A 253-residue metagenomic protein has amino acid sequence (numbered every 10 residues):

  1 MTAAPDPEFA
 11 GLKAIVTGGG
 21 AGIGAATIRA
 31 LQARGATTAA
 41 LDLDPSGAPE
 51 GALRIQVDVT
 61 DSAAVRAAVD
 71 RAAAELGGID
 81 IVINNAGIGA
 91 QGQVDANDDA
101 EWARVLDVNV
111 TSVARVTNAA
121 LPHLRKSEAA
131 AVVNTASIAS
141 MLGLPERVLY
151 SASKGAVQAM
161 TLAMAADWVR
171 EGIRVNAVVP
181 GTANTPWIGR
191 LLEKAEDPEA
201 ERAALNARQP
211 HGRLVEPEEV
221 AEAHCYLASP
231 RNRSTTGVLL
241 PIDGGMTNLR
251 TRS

Functional and structural regions predicted by a protein language model:
T2-P5, L142, H224-C225, T236-S253: Short C-terminal tail/terminal secondary-structure segment of NAD(P)H-dependent dehydrogenase/reductase domains
I83, V169, R174, T235-G237: Short, small/polar-rich loop/turn modules that mediate ligand/substrate recognition or access, typified
Q93-V94, D98-R104, L205: Substrate-binding pocket helix/loop in short-chain dehydrogenase/reductase
T117, S153: Active-site helix of classical SDR
P122, A166-R170: Alpha-helical segment proximal to the catalytic Tyr-Lys
S137: Residue(s) in the substrate-gating loop at a strand-loop-helix junction that position the organic substrate next
A177, T185, E199-T235, L240-G244: C-terminal helical subdomain
